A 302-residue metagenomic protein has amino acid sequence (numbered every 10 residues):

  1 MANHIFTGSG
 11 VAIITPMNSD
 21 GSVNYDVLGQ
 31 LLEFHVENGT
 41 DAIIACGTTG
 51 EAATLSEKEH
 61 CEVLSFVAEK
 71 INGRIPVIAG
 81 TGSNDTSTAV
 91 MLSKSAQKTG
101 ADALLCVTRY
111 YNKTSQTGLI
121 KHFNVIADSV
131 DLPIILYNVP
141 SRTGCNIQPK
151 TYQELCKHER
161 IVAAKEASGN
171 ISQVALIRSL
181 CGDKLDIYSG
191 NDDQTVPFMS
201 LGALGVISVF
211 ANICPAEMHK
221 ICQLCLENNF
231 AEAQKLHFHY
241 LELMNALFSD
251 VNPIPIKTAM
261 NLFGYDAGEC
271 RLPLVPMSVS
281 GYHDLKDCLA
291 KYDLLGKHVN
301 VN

Functional and structural regions predicted by a protein language model:
N3-P16, N38-T40, T49, S200-A203 (+1 more regions): C-terminal alpha-helical cap/extension of soluble enzyme domains
N3-V11, T15-G144: Active-site beta->alpha loop and helix N-cap motifs at the rims of alpha/beta catalytic domains
S19, Y25, E57, P149 (+2 more regions): Alpha-helix N-capping/helix-start residues
Y25, G29-L32, P149, Y282 (+1 more regions): Short, amphipathic alpha-helical "lid/cap" segments that border enzyme active or binding sites
L28, H60, L64, A89 (+7 more regions): A general structural signal for well-ordered alpha-helical segments in protein cores
T54-L55, A89, S115-Q116, N146 (+4 more regions): Short Asp/Glu-rich motifs
D128-S129, R142-F248: Catalytic alpha/beta core domains of metabolic enzymes, predominantly
N138, R160-I161, R271: Glycine-rich phosphate-binding "P-loop"
